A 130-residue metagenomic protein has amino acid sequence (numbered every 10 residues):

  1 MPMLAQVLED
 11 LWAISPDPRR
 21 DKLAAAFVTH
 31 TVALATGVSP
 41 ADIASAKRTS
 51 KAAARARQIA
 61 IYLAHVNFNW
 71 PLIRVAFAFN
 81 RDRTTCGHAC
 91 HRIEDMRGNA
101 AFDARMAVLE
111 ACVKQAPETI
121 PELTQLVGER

Functional and structural regions predicted by a protein language model:
M1-H30, V127-R130: General nucleic-acid-binding
H30, P71-I73: Residues within the helices of the helix-turn-helix
L34-R57: Short, Lys/Arg-enriched anionic-surface-contact patches
A54-N69: Short, amphipathic alpha-helical "recognition" segments used to contact nucleic acids or chromatin
H65, C90, R97: DNA major-groove recognition helix of helix-turn-helix
I73-F79: Short alpha-helical "recognition helix" segments of helix-turn-helix
D82-G87: Helix-turn-helix DNA-binding helix
R97-A116: Short Lys/Arg-enriched helix C-cap and helix-to-coil transition segments that create basic nucleic-acid-contact patches
